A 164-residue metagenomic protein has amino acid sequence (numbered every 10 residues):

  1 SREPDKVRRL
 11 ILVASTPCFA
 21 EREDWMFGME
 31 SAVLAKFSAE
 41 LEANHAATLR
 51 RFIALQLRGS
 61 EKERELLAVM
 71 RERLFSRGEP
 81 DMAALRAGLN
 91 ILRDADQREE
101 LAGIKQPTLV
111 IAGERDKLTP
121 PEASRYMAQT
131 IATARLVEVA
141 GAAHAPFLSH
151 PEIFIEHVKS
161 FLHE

Functional and structural regions predicted by a protein language model:
S1-E42, A84: Flexible "cap/lid" loop of the alpha/beta hydrolase fold
E42-A95, E99-E100: Conserved alpha/beta-hydrolase catalytic His-Asp/Glu region
P80, T119, S149: Residue-level signal for the nucleotide or nucleotide-sugar donor/cofactor binding architecture
I104, V110-A112, D116: Short beta-strand/loop motif that positions the catalytic acidic residue of the alpha/beta-hydrolase fold
K105-Q106, T133: Active-site acidic short loop of glycosyltransferases
K117-A123: Conserved alpha/beta-hydrolase "acid-adjacent" motif
R125-A134: Active-site-adjacent alpha-helix of alpha/beta-hydrolase-fold enzymes
T133-E164: Catalytic active-site module of serine/aspartate enzymes centered on a nucleophile-bearing elbow/loop
